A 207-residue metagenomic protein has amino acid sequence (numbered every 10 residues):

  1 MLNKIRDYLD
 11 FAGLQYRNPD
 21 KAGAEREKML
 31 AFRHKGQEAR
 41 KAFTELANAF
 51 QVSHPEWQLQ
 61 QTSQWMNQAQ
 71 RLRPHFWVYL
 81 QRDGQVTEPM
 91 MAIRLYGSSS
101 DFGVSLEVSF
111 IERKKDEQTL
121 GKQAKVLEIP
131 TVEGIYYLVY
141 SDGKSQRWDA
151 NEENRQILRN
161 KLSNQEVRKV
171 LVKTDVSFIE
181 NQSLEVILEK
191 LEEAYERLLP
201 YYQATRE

Functional and structural regions predicted by a protein language model:
M1-F50, R147-E207: Long, solvent-exposed, polar/charged low-complexity segments
D20, M66-Q68, Q81, A92 (+2 more regions): Short, flexible coil/linker segments at or flanking structured domains
T44-P74: Short N-terminal edge-element motif at the start of the domain
Q58-Q60, D83-G97, I135-S141, Q165-V172: Short, surface-exposed, charge-dense and proline/glycine-enriched linear segments
Q68-I129: Aromatic- and glycine-enriched beta-alpha-beta binding-site module
V78-L80, V104-L106, Y136-V139, V170-T174 (+2 more regions): Generic structural hydrophobic/aromatic packing signal, biased to beta-strands
S109-R168: Short, internal acidic amphipathic alpha-helical interface segments that mediate docking to partner proteins
